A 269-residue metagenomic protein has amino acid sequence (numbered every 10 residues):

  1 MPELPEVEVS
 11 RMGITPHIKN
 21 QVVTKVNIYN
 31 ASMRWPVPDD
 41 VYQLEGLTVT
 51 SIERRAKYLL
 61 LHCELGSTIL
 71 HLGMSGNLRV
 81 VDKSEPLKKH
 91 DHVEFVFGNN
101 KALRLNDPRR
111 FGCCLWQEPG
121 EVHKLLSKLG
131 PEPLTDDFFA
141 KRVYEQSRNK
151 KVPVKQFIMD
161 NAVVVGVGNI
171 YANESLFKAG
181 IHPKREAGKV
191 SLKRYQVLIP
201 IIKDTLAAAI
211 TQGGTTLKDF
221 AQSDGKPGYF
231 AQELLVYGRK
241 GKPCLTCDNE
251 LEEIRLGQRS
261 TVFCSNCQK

Functional and structural regions predicted by a protein language model:
M1-G112, P243, R259-K269: A cross-family signal for N-terminal binding/gating loops and helix N-caps that shape access to the active site
M1-L4, P133, D137, S191-I199: Generic detection of long, well-ordered alpha-helical segments
V22-D39, E53, H90, Y144-K269: Basic, nucleic-acid-binding surfaces and adjacent catalytic neighborhoods in DNA/RNA-processing proteins
E64, T68-G166, Y171-A172, L176-K178 (+1 more regions): Phosphate/anion-contacting hairpin/loop surfaces
